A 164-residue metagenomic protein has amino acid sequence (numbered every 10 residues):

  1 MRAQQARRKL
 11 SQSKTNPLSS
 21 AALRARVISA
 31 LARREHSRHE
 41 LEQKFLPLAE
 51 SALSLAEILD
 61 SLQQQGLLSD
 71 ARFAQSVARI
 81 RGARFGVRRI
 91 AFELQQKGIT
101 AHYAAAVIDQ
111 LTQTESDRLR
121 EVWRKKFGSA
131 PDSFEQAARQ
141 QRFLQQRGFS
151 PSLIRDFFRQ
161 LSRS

Functional and structural regions predicted by a protein language model:
M1-S164: An alpha-helical, amphipathic repeat domain used for nucleic-acid recognition, typified by the mTERF helical solenoid
